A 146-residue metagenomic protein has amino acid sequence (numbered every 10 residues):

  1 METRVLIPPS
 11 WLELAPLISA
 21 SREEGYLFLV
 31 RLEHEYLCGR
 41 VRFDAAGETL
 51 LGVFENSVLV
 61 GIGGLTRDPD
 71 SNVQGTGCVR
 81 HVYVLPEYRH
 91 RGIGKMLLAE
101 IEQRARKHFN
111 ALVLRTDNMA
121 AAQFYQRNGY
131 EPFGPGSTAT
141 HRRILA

Functional and structural regions predicted by a protein language model:
M1-Y36, F54: Short amphipathic alpha-helix that is part of the acyltransferase structural core
R40-G52, C78: A short helix-loop-beta-strand connector motif used in the catalytic cores of GNAT acetyltransferases and, in some
G52, V58-D68, C78, Y83: Conserved beta-strand in the GNAT
H81-V84, H90-Q103, R127: Conserved acetyl-CoA-binding loop-helix of GNAT-fold acetyltransferases
G94-L98, M119-A121, T138-R143: Short glycine/proline-centered loop/turn elements that form peptide/ligand docking sites
A105-D117: Conserved GNAT acetyl-CoA-binding A-motif
V113-R115, Q126, E131-A146: Conserved catalytic-core motifs of GNAT/GCN5-like acyltransferases
